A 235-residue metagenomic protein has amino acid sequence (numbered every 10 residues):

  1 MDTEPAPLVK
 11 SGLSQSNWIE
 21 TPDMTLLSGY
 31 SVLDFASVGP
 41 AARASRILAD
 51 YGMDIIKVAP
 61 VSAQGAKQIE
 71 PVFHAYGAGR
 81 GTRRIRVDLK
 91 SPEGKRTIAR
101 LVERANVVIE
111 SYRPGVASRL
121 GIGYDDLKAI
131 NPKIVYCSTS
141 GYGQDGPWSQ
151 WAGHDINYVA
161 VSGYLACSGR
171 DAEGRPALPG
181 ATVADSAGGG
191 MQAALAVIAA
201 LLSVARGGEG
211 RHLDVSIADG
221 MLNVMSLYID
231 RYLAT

Functional and structural regions predicted by a protein language model:
M1-Q64, A99, R104-V107, S111 (+2 more regions): Acyl-CoA thioester-binding alpha/beta core of soluble enzymes
E20, A36, V161-T235: Acidic, glycine-rich segments within the central catalytic cores of soluble metabolic enzymes that bind/position
L33, G77-A129: A structured beta-alpha segment of the ubiquitous adenosine-cofactor-binding alpha/beta core
D50-R84: Glycine-rich phosphate-binding loop and adjoining beta1-alpha1-beta2 segment of Rossmann-like nucleotide-binding folds
S62, G141-G143, I217-L222: Glycine-rich beta-alpha junction loops
V72-G77, A152-N157, R231-Y232: Short, hinge-like loop/turn segments at secondary-structure boundaries
R84-R86, Y136, H212-D214: Conserved beta-strand scaffold positions in the cores of enzyme catalytic domains, especially in NTP/NDP-utilizing
S91, E110-G169: N-terminal Rossmann-like NAD(P) cofactor-binding subdomain of oxidoreductases, focused on the glycine-rich
